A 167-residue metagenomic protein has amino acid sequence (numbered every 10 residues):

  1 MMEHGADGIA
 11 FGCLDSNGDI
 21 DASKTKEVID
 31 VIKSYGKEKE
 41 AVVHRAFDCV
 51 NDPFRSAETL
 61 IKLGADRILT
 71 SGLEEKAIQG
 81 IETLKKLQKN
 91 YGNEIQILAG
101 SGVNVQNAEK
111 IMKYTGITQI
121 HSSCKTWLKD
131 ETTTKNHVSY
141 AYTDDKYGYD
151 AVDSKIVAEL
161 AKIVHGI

Functional and structural regions predicted by a protein language model:
M1, V28, H44, I68 (+3 more regions): Conserved, mostly hydrophobic/aromatic
M2, T25-K33, I61, A65-D66: Short, electropositive alpha-helical surface patch
M2-S23, I167: Active-site beta->alpha loop and helix N-cap motifs at the rims of alpha/beta catalytic domains
E3-G5, K62-G64, Y114-T115, I163: Structural motif
I9-F11, A41-R45, I68-T70, I95-S101 (+1 more regions): Hydrophobic faces of well-ordered beta-strands that scaffold small-molecule active sites in alpha/beta enzyme cores
C13-G36, V50-R55, E74-Y91, V105-K110 (+2 more regions): Active-site-adjacent beta->alpha loops and helix N-cap segments on the catalytic face of soluble alpha/beta enzymes
D48, L98, I117-D153: Active-site pocket-lining/capping segments in soluble small-molecule metabolic enzymes
D48-L63, L87-I97, V103-S122: Catalytic cores of alpha/beta
